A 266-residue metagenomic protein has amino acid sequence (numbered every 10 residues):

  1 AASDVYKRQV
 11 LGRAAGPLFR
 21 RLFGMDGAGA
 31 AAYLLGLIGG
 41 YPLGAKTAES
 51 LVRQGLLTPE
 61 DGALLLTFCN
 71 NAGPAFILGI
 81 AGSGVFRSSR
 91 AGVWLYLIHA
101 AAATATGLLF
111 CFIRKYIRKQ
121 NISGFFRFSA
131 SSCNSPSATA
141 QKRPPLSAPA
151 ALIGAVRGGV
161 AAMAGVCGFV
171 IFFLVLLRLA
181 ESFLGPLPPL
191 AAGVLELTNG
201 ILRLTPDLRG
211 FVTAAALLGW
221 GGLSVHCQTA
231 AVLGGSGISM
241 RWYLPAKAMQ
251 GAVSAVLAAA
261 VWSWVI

Functional and structural regions predicted by a protein language model:
A2-Y6: Short, small-residue-biased leader/transition segments that mark boundaries at the very start of proteins
K7, L152-G222: Transmembrane helical segments that form the transport core of multi-pass membrane transport proteins
K7-Q9, L18, L22, Q54 (+6 more regions): Membrane-interface elements of multi-pass transporters and channels
F23-F86, A191-D207, F211-S236: Alpha-helical membrane segments and immediately flanking helix-loop junctions that form or couple to the substrate/ion
Y33-L34, L65, G92-L97, C167-G168 (+2 more regions): Hydrophobic alpha-helical transmembrane segments
T58, A75-I77, A100-L108, F211-I266: C-terminal transmembrane helix pair
A81-S132, M240, M249, L257-I266: Transmembrane helix-loop-helix hairpins in multi-pass inner-membrane proteins
K115-R157: Intrinsically disordered, low-complexity non-transmembrane regions of multi-pass membrane transporters
